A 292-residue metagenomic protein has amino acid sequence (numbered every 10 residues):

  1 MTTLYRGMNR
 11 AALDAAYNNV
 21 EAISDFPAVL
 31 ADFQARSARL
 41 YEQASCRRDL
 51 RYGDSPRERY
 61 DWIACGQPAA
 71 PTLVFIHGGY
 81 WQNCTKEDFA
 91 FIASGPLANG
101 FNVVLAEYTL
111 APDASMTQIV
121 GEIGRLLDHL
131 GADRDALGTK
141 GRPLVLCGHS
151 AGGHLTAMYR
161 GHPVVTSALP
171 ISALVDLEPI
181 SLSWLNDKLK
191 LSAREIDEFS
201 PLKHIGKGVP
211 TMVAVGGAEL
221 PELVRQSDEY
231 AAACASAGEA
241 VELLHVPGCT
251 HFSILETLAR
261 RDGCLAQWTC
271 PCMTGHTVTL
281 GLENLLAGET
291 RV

Functional and structural regions predicted by a protein language model:
A15-P68: N-terminal cap/lid segment of alpha/beta-hydrolase-fold proteins
A70-G79: Short beta-strand element of the alpha/beta-hydrolase
I76, I171, V246-C249: Alpha/beta-hydrolase
Y80, Y108-P112, V175, T250: Alpha/beta-hydrolase active-site loop signature
C84-A93, V104-P143, A259-R260: Catalytic nucleophile-loop/oxyanion-hole region of alpha/beta-hydrolase and closely related hydrolase-like folds
R125-D187, I196-D197: Primarily recognizes the serine-hydrolase "nucleophile elbow" in alpha/beta-hydrolase and SGNH/GDSL folds
S167-A173, I180, A193-A232: The feature captures the conserved acid-bearing segment of alpha/beta-hydrolase catalytic domains
D228, A235-V292: C-terminal catalytic histidine-bearing segment of alpha/beta-hydrolase fold enzymes
